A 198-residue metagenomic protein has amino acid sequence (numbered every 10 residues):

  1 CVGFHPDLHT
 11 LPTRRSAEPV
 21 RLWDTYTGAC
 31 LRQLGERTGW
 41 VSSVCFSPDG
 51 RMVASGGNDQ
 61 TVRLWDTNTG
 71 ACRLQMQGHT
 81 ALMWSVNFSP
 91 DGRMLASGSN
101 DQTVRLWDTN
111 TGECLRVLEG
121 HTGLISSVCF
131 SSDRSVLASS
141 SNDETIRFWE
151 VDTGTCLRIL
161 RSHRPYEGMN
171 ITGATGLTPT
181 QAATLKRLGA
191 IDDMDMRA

Functional and structural regions predicted by a protein language model:
C1-A198: WD40-repeat beta-propeller superdomains and closely related acidic/aromatic-rich repeat-like regions
